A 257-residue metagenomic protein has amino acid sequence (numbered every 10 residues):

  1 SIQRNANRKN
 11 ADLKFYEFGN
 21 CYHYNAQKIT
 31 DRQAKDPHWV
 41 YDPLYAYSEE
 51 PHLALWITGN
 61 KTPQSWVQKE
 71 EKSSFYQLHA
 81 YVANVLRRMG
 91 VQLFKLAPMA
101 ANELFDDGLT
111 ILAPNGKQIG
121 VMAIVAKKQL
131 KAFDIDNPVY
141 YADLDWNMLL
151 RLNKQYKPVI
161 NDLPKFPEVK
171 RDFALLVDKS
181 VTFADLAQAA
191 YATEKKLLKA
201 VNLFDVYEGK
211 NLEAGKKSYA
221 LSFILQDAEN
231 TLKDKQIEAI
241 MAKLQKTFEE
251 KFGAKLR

Functional and structural regions predicted by a protein language model:
S1-N25: Polar, glycine-rich mid-to-C-terminal structural blocks that act as macromolecule-binding/assembly scaffolds
Q3-A11, N60, R87, V91: Generic secondary-structure signature for well-ordered alpha-helical cores
F15-G19, N25, W39, S48-A54 (+1 more regions): A carboxyl-terminal module marker
F18, D31-Q33: Long, charge-dense, low-complexity tracts
D42: Papain-like cysteine protease catalytic cores
